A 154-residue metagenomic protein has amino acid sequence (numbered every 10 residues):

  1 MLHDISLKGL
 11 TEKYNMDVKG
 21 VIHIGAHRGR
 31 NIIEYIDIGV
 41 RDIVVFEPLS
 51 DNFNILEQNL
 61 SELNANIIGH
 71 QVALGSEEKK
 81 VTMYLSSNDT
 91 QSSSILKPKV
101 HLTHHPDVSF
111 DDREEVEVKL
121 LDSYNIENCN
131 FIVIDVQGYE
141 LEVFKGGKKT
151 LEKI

Functional and structural regions predicted by a protein language model:
M1-I154: Phosphate/nucleotide-binding beta-alpha loop and adjacent structural elements of enzyme active sites
